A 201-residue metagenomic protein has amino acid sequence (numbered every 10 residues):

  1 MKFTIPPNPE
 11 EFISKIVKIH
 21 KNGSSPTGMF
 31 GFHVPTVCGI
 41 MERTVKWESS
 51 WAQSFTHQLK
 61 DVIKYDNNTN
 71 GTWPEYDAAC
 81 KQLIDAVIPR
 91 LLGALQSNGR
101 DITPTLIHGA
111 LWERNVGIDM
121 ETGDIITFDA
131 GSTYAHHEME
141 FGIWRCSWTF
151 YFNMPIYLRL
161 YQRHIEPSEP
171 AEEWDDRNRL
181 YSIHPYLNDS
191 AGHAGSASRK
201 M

Functional and structural regions predicted by a protein language model:
M1-Q53, H57-D61: ATP-binding pocket architecture of kinase catalytic cores
I5-P7, Y134-H137, N188-A191: Short catalytic/ligand-binding loop motif for oxyanion handling, primarily in non-cytosolic enzymes, centered on
E11-K18, S54, Q82, A86 (+4 more regions): Alpha-helical elements of Rossmann-like donor-binding domains used by nucleotide-donor carbohydrate transfer enzymes
H20-M29, D66, L91, L95 (+2 more regions): A general structural signal marking secondary-structure boundaries and capping sites
V34-A94: Active-site catalytic-loop/activation-segment of kinase and kinase-like phosphoryl-transfer enzymes
W51-Q53, K60, K64, D101-L106 (+3 more regions): Active-site Asp-x-Gly
P74-Y76, S168-E169, A197-R199: Structural helix-adjacent loops and short alpha-helical linkers that scaffold large soluble proteins
D189-M201: ATP/Mg2+ or Mg2+-diphosphate-binding catalytic cores that bind nucleotide phosphates or diphosphates via glycine-rich
